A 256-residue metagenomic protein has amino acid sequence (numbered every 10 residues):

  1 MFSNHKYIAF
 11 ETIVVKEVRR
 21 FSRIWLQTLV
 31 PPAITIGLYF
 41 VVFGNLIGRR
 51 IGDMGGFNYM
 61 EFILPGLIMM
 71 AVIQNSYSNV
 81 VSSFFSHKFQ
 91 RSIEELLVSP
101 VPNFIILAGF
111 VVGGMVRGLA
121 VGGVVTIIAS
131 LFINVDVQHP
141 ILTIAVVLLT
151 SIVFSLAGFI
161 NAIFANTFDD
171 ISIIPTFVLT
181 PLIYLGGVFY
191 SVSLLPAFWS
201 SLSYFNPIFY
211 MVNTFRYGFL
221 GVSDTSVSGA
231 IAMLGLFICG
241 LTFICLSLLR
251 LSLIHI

Functional and structural regions predicted by a protein language model:
M1-I141, A145-I254: Hydrophobic transmembrane alpha-helices and immediately adjacent juxtamembrane helices of multi-pass inner-membrane
